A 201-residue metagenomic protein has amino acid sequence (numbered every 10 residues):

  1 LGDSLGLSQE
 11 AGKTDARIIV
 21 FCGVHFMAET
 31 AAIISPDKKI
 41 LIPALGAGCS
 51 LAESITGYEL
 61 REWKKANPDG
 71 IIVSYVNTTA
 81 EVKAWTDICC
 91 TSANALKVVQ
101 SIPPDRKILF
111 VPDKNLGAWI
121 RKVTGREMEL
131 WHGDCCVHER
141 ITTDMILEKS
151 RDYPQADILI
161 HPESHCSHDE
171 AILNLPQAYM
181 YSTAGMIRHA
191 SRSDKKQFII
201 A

Functional and structural regions predicted by a protein language model:
L1-A201: Active-site loop-to-helix "anion-binding N-cap" substructures in soluble metabolic enzymes
